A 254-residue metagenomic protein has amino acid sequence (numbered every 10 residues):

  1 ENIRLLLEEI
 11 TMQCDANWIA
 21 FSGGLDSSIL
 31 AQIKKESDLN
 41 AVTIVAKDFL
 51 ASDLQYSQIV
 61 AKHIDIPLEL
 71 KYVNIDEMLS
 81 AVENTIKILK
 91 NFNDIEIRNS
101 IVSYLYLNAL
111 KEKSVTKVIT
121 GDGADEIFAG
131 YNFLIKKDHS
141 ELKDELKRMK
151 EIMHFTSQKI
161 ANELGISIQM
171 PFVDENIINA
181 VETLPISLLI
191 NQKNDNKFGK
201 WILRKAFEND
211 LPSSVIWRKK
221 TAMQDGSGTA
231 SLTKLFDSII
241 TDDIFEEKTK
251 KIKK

Functional and structural regions predicted by a protein language model:
E1-L211, D225-S238: ATP-dependent adenylate-handling active sites, centered on carboxylate activation for C-N bond formation
K113, D242-K254: Acidic, carboxylate-rich catalytic segments that either coordinate divalent cations
P212-A222: Conserved S-adenosyl-L-methionine
